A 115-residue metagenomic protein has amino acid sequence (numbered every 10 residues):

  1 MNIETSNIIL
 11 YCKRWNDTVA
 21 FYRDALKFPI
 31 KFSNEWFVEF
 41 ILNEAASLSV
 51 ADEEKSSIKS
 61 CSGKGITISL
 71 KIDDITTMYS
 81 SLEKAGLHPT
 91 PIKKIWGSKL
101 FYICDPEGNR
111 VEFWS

Functional and structural regions predicted by a protein language model:
M1, Y79-S115: Vicinal oxygen chelate
M1-A20, I66-I68: N-terminal beta-strand motif that seeds the catalytic metal site of vicinal oxygen chelate
N16-L26, R110: Conserved active-site alpha-helix within GNAT-family acetyltransferase domains
K27-F32, H88-I92: Short secondary-structure junctions
P29-S62, R110-S115: Conserved short beta-strand elements that form part of the metal-binding/catalytic scaffold of enzyme active sites
E39, S47, S69, L100-Y102: Short hydrophobic/aromatic beta-strand element in the GNAT-like acyltransferase core that lines or flanks the acyl-donor
G65-G86: Mid-chain, well-packed structural core segment of small domains
